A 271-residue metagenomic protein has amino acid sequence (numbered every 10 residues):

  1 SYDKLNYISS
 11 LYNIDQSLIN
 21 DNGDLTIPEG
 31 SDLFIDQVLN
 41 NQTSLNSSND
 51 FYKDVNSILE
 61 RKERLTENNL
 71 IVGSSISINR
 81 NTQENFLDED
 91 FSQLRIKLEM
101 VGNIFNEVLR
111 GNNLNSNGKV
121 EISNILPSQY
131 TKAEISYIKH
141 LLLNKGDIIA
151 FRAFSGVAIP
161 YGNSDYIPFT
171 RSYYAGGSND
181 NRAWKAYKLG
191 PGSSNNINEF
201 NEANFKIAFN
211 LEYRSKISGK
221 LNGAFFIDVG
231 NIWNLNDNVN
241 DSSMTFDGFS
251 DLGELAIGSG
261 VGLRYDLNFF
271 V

Functional and structural regions predicted by a protein language model:
Y2-S215, W233-L235, S242: C-terminal outer-membrane beta-barrel translocator/porin domains of Gram-negative envelope proteins and their
D147-I149, G219-L221, G260: A generic structural signal for ordered secondary structure
A175-A183, P191, V239-V271: C-terminal beta-signal and terminal closure region of outer-membrane beta-barrel proteins
N204, K220-L221, G253: Hydrophobic alpha-helical transmembrane segments and adjacent short intramembrane/lumenal linkers of inner/organellar
E212-G219, Y265: C-terminal substrate/ligand-recognition segments
D228: Short basic (Lys/Arg) and small-residue
